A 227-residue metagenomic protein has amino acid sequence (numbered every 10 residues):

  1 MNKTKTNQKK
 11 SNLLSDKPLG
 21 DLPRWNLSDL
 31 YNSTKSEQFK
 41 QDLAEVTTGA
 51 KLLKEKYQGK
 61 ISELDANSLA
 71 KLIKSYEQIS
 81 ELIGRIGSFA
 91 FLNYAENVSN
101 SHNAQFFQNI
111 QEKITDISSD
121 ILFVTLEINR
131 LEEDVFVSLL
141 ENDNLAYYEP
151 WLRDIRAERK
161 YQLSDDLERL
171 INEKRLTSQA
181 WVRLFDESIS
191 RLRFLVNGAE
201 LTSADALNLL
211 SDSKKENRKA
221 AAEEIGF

Functional and structural regions predicted by a protein language model:
M1-F227: A well-structured
